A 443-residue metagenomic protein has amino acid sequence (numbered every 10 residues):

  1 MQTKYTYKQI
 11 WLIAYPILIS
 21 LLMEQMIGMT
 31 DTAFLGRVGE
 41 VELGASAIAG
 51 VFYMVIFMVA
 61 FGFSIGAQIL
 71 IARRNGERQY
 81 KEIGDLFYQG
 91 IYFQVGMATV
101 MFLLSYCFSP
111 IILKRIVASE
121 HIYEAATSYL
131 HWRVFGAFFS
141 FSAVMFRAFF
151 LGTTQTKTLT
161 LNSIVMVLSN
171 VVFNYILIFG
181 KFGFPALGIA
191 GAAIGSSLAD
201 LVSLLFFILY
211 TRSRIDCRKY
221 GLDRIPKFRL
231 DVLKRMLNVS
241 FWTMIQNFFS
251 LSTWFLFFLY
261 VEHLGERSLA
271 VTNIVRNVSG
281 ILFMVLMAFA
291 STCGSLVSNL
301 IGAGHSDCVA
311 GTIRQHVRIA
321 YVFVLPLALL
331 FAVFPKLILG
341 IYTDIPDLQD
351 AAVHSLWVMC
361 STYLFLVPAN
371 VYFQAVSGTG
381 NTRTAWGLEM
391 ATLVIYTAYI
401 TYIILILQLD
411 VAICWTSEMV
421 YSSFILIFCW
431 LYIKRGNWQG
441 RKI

Functional and structural regions predicted by a protein language model:
M1-A14, I71-F138, F184-F241, V297-T362 (+1 more regions): Short alpha-helical transmembrane segments in multi-pass integral membrane proteins
L12-G28, W132, M166, A199-S203 (+4 more regions): Transmembrane helical elements of multi-pass membrane transporters/channels
L18, L22, M26, T30 (+20 more regions): Generic alpha-helical transmembrane segments of integral inner-membrane proteins, especially permease/transport modules
L22, M26-G44, L113-E120, I176-L187 (+4 more regions): Helix-terminus/linker motif at the lipid-water interface of multi-pass membrane proteins
T32, Q68-I69, P110, R147 (+6 more regions): Interfacial helix-capping/hinge residues at the ends of transmembrane alpha-helices
L35-M54, L86, E120-A125, I189-A190 (+5 more regions): Interfacial/gating helices of multi-pass transporter permease domains
L43-Y106, S140-T154, T158-L159, V271-P335 (+1 more regions): Small-residue-rich hydrophobic transmembrane alpha-helices
S64, Q68, R133-G152, L159-N170 (+5 more regions): Short runs within selected transmembrane alpha-helices of multi-pass transporters and secretion channels
